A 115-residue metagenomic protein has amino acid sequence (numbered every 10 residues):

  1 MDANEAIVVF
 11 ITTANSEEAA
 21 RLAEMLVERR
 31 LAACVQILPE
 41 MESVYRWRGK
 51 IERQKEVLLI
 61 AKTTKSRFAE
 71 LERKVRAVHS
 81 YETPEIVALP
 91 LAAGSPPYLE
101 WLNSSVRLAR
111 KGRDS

Functional and structural regions predicted by a protein language model:
M1-S115: Positively charged, small/polar-rich N-terminal and surface patches that mediate targeting and assembly and bind
